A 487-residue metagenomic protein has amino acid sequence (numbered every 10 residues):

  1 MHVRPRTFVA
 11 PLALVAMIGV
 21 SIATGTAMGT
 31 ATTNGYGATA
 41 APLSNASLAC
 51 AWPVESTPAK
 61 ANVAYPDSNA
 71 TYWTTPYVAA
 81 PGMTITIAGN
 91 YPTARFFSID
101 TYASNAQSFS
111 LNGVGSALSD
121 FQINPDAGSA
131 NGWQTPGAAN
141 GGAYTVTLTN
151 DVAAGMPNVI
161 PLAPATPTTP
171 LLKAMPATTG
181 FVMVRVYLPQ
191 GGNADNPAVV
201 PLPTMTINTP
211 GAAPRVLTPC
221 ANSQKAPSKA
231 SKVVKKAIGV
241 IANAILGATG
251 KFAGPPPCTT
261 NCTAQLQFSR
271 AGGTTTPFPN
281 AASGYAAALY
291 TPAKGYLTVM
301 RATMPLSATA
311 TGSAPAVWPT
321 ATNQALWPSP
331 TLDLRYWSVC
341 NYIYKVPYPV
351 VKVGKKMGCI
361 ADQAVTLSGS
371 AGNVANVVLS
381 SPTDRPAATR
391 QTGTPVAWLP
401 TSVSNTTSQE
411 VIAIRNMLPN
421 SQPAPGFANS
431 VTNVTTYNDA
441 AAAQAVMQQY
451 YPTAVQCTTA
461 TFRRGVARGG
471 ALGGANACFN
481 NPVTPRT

Functional and structural regions predicted by a protein language model:
H2-L12: Bacterial N-terminal signal peptides that target proteins for export
P11-S21: Bacterial N-terminal signal peptides
I22-T32: Signal peptide processing junction and immediate N-terminal pro/mature segment of secreted/exported proteins
T32-T487: A compositional/structural signature for long, glycine/proline-rich flexible linkers and loops on extracytoplasmic
